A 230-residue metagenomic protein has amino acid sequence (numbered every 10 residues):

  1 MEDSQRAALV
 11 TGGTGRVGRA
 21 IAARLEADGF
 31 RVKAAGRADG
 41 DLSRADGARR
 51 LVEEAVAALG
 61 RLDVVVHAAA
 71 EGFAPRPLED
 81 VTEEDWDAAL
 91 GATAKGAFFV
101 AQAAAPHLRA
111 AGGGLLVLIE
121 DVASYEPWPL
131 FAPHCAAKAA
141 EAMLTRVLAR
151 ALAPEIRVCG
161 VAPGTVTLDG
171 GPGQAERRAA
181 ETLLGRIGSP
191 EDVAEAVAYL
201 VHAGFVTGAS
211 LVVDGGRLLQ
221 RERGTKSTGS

Functional and structural regions predicted by a protein language model:
T14, A22: N-terminal Rossmann NAD(P)H-binding glycine-rich loop of SDR-like oxidoreductase domains
R61, A142, L152-V166, V206-V213: Conserved Rossmann-fold SDR core element
R76-L78, D85-D87, R178: Substrate-binding pocket helix/loop in short-chain dehydrogenase/reductase
A101-Q102, R146: A short, exposed helix-loop element centered on a Lys and neighboring polar residues
L115-A140, T145-A153, T165: Catalytic loop of short-chain dehydrogenase/reductase
E126, T207-S230: Short C-terminal tail/terminal secondary-structure segment of NAD(P)H-dependent dehydrogenase/reductase domains
P190-V213, L218: C-terminal substrate-recognition "lid" of short-chain dehydrogenase/reductases
